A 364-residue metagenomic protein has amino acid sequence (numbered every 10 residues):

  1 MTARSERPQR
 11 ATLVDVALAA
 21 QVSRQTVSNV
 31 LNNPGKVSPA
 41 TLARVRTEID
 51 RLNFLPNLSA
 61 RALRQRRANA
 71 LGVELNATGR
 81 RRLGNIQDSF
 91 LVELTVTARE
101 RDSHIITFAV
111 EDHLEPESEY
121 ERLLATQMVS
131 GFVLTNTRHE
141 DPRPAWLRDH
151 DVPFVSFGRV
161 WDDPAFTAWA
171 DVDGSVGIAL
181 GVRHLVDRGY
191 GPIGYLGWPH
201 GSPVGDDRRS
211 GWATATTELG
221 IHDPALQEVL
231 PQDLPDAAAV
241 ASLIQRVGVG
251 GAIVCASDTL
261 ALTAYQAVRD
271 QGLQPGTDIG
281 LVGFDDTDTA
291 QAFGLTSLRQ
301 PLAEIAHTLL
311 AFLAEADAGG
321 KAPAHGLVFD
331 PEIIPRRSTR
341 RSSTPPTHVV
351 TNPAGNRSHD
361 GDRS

Functional and structural regions predicted by a protein language model:
M1-N69, S343, V349-S364: N-terminal helix-turn-helix DNA-binding module of bacterial transcription factors
R44, N85-E100, G177-L180, P203-D223 (+2 more regions): Short, solvent-exposed amphipathic alpha-helices that sit in or adjacent to ligand/effector-binding or catalytic
L52-E119: Amphipathic helical "hinge" segments at domain boundaries
R99-V110, Y195, A213-L234: Short beta-strand elements in bilobed, periplasmic/extracellular small-molecule ligand-binding domains
T135-L180, T259, D285-T296: Flexible loop/hinge segments that line or gate small-molecule binding clefts
A170-Y195, D233-I244, Q300-G319: Hydrophobic alpha-helical segments within soluble ligand-binding/sensing domains
G181-L219, H325-R340: An alpha-beta-alpha
A241-S364: Flexible loop/turn connectors
